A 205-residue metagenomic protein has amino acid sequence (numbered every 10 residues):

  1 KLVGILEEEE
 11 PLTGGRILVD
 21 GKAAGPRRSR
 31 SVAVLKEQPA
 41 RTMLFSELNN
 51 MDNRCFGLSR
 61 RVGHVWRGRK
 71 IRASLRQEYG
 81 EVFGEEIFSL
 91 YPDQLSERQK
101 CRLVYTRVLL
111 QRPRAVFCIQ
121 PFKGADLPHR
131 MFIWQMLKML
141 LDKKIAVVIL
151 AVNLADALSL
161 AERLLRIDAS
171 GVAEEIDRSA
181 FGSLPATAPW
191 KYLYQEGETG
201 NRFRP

Functional and structural regions predicted by a protein language model:
K1-V62: ABC ATPase nucleotide-binding domain signature region
Y105: Hydrophobic anchor residue at the start of the ABC signature
I119, A125-D126: ABC-family nucleotide-binding domains
R130-K143: Helical segment within the ABC ATPase nucleotide-binding domain
I145-L150: Conserved H-loop
A157-S159: A short, surface-exposed alpha-helical micro-motif characterized by mixed small hydrophobic and charged/polar residues
G171-G197: Conserved beta-strand-loop-alpha-helix hinge in the C-terminal portion of ABC ATPase nucleotide-binding domains
